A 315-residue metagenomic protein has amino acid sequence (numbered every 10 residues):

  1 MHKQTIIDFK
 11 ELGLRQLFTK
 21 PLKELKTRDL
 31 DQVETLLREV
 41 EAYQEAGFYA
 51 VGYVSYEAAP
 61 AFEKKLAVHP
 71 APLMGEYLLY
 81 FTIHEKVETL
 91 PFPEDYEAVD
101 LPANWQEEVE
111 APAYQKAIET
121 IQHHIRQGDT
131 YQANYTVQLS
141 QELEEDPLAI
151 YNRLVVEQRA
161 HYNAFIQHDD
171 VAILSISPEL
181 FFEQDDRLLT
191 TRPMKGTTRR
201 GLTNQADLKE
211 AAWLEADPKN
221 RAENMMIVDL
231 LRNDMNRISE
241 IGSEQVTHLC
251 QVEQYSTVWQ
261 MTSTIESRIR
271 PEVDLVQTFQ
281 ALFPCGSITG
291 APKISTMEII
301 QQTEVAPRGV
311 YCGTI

Functional and structural regions predicted by a protein language model:
M1-I315: Extended alpha-helical targeting/anchoring segments, especially N-terminal organellar/secretory targeting helices
